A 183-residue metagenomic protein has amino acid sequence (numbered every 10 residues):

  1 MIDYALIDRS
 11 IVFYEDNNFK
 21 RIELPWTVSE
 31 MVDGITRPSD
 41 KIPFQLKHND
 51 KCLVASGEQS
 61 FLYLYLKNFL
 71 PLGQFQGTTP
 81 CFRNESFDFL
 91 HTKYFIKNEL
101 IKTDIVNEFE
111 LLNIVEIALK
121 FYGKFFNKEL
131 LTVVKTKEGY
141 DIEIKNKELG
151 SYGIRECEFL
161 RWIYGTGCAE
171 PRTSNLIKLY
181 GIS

Functional and structural regions predicted by a protein language model:
M1-S183: TRNA-recognition modules of translation machinery and tRNA-sensing kinases, especially anticodon-binding
